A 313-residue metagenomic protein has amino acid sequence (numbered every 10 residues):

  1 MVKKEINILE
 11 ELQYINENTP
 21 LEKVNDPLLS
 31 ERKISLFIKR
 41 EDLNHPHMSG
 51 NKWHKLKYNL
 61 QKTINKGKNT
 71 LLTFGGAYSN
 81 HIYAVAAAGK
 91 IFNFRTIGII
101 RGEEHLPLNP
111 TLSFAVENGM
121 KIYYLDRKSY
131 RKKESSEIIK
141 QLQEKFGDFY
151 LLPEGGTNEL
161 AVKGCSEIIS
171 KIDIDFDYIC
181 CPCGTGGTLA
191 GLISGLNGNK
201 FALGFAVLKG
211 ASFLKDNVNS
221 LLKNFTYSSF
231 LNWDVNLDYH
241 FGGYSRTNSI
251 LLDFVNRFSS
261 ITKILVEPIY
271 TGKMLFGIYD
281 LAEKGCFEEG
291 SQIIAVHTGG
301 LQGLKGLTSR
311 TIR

Functional and structural regions predicted by a protein language model:
M1-R313: PLP-dependent amino-acid enzyme catalytic core
